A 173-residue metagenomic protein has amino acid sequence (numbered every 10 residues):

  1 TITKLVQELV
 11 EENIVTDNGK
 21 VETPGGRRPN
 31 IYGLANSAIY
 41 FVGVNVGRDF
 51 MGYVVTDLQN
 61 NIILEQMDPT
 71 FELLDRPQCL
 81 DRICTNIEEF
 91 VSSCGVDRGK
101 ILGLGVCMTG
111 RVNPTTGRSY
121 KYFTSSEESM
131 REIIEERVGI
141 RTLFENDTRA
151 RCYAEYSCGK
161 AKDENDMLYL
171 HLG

Functional and structural regions predicted by a protein language model:
T1-D17: N-terminal helix-turn-helix
D17-I39, F144-M167: Conserved phosphate-binding catalytic cores of ATP/NTP-utilizing and phosphoryl-transfer enzymes
R28-E65, L168-G173: Gly/Thr-rich phosphate-binding beta-strand-loop-beta motif of the actin/hexokinase/Hsp70
T70-D166: Glycine-rich phosphate-binding loop and adjoining helix at the ATP-binding site of ATP-dependent phosphoryl-transfer
